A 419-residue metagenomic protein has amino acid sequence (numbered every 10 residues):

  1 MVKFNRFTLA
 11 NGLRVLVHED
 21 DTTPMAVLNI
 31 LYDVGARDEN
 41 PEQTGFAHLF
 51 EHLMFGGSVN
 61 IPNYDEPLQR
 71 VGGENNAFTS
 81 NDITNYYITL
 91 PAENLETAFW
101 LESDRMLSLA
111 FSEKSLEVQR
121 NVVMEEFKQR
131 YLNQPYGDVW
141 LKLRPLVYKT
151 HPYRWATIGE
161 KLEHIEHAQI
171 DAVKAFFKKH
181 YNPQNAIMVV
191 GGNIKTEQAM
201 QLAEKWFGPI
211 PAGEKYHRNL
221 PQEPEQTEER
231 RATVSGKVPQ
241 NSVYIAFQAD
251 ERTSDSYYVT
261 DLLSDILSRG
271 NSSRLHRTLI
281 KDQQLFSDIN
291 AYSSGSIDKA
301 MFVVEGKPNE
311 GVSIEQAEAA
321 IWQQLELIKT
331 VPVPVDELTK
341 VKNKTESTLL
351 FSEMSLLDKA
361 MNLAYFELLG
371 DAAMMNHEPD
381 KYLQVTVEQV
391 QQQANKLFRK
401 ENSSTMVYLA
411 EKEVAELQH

Functional and structural regions predicted by a protein language model:
M1-N5, P145-A186, R218-E223, L349 (+1 more regions): Histidine-acidic residue clusters that define the catalytic metal-binding segment of zinc metallopeptidase domains
N5, K149-T150, R154, N182-E251 (+2 more regions): An aromatic/glycine/proline-enriched structural segment found at the starts of mature extracellular/organellar domains
G12, I30, H48, Y86 (+13 more regions): Buried hydrophobic packing residues in well-ordered domains
D20, N29-L31, P145, K215-R274 (+1 more regions): His/Glu-based metal-binding/catalytic segments typifying zinc-dependent metallopeptidases
V27-T89, W155-I158, R269-L285: M16/MPP (pitrilysin/insulinase) zinc-metallopeptidase core fold and M16-derived inactive scaffolds
T89-V122, S294-S352: M16/insulysin-pitrilysin zinc metalloprotease superfamily fold
I165, Y244-Q248, L267-P308: A structural supersecondary motif
I187-V189, K307, I328, P332 (+1 more regions): C-terminal regions of mature proteins
